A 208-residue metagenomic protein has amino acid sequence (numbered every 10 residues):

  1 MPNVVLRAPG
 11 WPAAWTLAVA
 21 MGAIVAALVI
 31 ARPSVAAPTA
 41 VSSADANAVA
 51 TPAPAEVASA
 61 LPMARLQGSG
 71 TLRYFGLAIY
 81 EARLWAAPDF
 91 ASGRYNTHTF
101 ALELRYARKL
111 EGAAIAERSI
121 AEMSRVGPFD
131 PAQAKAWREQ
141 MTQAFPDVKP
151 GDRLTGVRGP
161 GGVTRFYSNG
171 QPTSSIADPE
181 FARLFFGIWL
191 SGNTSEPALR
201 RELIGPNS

Functional and structural regions predicted by a protein language model:
M1-W11: N-terminal secretory signal peptides that target proteins for export/translocation
W15-V29: Bacterial N-terminal signal peptides
A31-P33: N-terminal signal peptide c-region/cleavage motif recognized by signal peptidases
A36-T99, A107, R125-F129: N-terminal secretory signal peptides
S92-V163: Mid-length scaffold segments of soluble, non-membrane domains
S168-G170: Short strand-turn-strand beta-turns centered on an Asx-Gly dipeptide
S174-L199: Flexible glycine-rich active-site/ligand-binding loops centered on an Asp-His dyad
A198-S208: Cysteine/selenocysteine-centered motifs that mediate thiol-based redox chemistry or coordinate metal-sulfur cofactors
